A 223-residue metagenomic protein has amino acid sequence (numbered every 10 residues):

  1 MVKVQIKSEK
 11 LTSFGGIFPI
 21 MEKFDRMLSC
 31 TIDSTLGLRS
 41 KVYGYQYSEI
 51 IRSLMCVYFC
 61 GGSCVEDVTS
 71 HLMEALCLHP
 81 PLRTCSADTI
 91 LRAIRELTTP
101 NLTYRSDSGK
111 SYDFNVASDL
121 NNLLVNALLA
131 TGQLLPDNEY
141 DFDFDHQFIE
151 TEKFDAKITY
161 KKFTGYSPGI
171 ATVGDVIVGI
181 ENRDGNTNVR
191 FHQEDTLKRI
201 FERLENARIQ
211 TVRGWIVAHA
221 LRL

Functional and structural regions predicted by a protein language model:
M1-F163, G169-N188, Q193-I209: Dynamic "connector" segments at or just before major functional cores
G214-L223: Acidic, metal-coordinating catalytic cores used for nucleic-acid/nucleotide bond scission and strand-transfer chemistry
